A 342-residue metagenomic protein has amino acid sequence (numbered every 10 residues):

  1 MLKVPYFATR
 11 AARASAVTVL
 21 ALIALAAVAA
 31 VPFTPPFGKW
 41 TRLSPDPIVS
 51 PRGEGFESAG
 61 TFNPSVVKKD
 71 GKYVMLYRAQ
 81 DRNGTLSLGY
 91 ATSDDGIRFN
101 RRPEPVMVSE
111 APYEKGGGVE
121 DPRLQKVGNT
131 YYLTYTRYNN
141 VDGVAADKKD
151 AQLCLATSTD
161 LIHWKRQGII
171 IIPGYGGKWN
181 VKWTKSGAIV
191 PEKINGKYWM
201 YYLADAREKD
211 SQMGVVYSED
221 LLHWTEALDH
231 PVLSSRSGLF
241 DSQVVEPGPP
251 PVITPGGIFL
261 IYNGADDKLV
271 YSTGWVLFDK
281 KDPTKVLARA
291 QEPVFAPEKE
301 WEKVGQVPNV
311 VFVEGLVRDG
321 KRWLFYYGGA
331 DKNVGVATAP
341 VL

Functional and structural regions predicted by a protein language model:
M1-R10: N-terminal secretory signal peptides that target proteins for export/translocation
R13-T18, R207: Primarily membrane-embedded glycan-assembly and transfer machineries that use lipid-linked glycans
A16-A26: Bacterial N-terminal signal peptides
A30-G117, K126-Q243, V252-N309, G320-L342: Beta-rich carbohydrate-recognition and catalytic domains
